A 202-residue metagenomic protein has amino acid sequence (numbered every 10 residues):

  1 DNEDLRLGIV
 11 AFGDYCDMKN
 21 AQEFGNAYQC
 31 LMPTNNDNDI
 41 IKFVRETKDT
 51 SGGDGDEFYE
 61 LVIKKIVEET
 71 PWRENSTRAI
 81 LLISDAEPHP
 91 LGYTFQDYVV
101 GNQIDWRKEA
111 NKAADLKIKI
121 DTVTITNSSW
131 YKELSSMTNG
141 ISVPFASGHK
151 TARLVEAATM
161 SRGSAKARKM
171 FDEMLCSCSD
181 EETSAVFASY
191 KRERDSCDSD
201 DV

Functional and structural regions predicted by a protein language model:
D1-V202: Divalent cation-coordinating acidic motifs and surrounding scaffolds that mediate Ca2+/Mg2+/Mn2+/Zn2+-dependent binding
